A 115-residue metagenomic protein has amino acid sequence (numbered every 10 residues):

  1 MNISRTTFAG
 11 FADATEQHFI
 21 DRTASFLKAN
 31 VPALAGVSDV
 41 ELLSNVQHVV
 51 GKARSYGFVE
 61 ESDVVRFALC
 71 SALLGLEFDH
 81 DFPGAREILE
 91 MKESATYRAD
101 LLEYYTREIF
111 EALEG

Functional and structural regions predicted by a protein language model:
M1-G115: A contiguous, surface-oriented mixed alpha/beta subdomain in the mid-to-C-terminal portion of proteins that forms
